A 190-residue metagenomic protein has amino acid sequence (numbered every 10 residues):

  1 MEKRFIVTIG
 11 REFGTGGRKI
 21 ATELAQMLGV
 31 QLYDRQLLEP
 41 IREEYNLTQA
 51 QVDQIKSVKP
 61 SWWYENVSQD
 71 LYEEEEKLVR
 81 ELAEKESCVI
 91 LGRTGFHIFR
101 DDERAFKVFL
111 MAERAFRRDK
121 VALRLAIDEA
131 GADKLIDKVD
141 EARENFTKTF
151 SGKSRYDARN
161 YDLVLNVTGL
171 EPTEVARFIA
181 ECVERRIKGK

Functional and structural regions predicted by a protein language model:
E2-I6: Extreme N-terminal starter segment of soluble prokaryotic enzymes
T8-T22: Glycine-rich phosphate-binding P-loop
Q36-S87, T94, I127: ATP-dependent small-molecule kinase phosphotransfer cores that center on conserved nucleotide phosphate-binding segments
V52, N66, D128-T173: Small-molecule kinase domains that catalyze NTP-dependent phosphoryl transfer to phosphate-bearing small molecules
E76, P172-A180: Short, amphipathic alpha-helical "lid/cap" segments that border enzyme active or binding sites
D101-R124, E129-V139: Conserved phosphate-donor/acceptor-positioning beta-strand/loop module used by diverse small-molecule
I187-K190: C-terminal helical "lid" subdomain and adjoining coupling/linker elements of P-loop NTPases
